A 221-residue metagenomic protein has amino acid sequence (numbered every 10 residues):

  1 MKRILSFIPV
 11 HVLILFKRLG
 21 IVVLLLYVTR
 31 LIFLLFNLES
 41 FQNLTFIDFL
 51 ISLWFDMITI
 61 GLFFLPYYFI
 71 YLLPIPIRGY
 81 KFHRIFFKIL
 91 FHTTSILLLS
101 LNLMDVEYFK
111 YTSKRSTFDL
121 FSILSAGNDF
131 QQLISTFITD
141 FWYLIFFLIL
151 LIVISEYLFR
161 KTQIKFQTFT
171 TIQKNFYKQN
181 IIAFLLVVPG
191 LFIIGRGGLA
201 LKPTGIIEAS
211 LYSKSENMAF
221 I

Functional and structural regions predicted by a protein language model:
K2-F220: Transmembrane and membrane-interface helices of multi-pass, inner-membrane envelope-modifying transferases
